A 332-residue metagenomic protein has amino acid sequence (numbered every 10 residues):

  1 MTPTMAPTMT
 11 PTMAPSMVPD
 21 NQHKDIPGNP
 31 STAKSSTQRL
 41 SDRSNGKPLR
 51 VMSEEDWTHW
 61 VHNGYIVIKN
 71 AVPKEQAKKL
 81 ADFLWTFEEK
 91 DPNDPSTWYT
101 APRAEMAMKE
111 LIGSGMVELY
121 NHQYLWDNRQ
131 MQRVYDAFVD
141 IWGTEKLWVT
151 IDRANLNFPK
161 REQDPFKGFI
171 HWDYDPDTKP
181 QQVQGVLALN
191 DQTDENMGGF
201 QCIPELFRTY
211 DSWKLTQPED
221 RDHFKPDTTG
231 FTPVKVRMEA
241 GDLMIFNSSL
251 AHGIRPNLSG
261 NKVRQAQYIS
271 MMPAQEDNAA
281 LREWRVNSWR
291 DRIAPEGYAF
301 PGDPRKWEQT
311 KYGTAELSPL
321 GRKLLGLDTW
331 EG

Functional and structural regions predicted by a protein language model:
T2-A6, T10, A14-S44, G321-G332: Intrinsically disordered terminal extensions flanking catalytic oxygenase cores
N21-H62, K69-D177: Non-heme Fe(II)-dependent double-stranded beta-helix
D42, K90, P218, L250-G332: Non-heme Fe(II)/2-oxoglutarate
Y65, I151, P180-V186, M197 (+2 more regions): Extracellular structured ligand-interaction cores
D140-W148, D177-P180, A188-N196, T209: Secondary-structure boundary elements
R153, F158, W172-Y174, V183 (+2 more regions): Short, structured patches in soluble enzyme cores that scaffold and shape functional sites
D175-D194, R237-A240, I245, S270-P273: Short, conserved beta-strand element in jelly-roll/cupin
Q192-G253: Double-stranded beta-helix
